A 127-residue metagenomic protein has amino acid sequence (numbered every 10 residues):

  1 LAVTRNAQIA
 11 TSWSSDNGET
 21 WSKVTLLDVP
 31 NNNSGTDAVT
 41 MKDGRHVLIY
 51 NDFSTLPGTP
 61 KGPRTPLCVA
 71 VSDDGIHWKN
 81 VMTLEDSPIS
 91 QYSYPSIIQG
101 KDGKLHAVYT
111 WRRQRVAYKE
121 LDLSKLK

Functional and structural regions predicted by a protein language model:
L1-K127: Asp-box/BNR beta-propeller blade signature and adjacent active/binding-site loops in extracellular glycan-interacting
